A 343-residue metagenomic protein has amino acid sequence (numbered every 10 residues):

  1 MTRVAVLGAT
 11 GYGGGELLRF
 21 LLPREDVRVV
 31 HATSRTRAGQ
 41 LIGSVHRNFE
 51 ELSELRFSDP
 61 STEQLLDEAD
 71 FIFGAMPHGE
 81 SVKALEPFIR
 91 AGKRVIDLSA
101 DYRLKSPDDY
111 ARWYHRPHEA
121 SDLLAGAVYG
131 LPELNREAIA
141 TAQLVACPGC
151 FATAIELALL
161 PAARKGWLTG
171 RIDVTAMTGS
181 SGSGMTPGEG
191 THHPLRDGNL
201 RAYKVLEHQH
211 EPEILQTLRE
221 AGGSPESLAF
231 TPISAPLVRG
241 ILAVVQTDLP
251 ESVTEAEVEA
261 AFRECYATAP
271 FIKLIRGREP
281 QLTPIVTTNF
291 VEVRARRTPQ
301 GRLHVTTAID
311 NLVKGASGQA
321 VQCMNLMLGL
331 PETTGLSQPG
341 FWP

Functional and structural regions predicted by a protein language model:
M1-G198, Y203-V205, R296-P299, W342-P343: N-terminal Rossmann-like NAD(P) cofactor-binding subdomain of oxidoreductases, focused on the glycine-rich
Y12, G126, C150-L157, V205-E213 (+4 more regions): Conserved active-site and cofactor/substrate-binding residues in soluble primary-metabolism enzymes
E16, F20, L157, P161 (+2 more regions): Alpha-helical scaffold segments in soluble metabolic enzymes
V29, G170-V174, P225-A229, F271-I275 (+1 more regions): A short coil-to-beta-strand element that immediately follows conserved catalytic motifs
S53, A127, E226, N289-V291: Short beta-strand or tight-loop elements that sit immediately N-terminal to catalytic metal-binding acidic residues
A142, L200, G240-V244, R302-H304: Short, solvent-exposed beta-strand edge segments and adjacent coil->beta transition regions
L206-R278: C-terminal substrate-binding/catalytic lobe of Rossmann-fold NAD(P)-dependent dehydrogenases
Q246-P343: C-terminal active-site/capping subdomain that shapes the small-molecule cofactor and substrate pocket of enzyme
